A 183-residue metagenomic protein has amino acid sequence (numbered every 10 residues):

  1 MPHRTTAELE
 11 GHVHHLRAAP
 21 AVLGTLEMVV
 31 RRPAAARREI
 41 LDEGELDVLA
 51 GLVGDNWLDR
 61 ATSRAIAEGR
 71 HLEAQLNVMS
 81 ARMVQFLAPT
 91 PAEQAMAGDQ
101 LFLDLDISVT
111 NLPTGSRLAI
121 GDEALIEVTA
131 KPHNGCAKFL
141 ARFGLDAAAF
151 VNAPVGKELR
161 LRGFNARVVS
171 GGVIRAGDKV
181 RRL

Functional and structural regions predicted by a protein language model:
M1-L183: Metal-cofactor-dependent catalytic cores
